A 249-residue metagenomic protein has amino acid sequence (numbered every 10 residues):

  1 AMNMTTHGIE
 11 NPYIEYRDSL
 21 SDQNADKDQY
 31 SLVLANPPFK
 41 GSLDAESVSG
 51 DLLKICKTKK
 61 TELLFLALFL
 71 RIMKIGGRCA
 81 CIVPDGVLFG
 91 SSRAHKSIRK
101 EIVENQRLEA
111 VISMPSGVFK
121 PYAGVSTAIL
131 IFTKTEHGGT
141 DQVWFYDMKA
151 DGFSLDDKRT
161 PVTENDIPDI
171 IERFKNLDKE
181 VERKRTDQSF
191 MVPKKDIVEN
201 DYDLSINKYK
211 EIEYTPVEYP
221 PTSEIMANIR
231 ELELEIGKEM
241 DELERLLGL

Functional and structural regions predicted by a protein language model:
A1-D28: S-adenosyl-L-methionine
S21-Q23, K27-L249: A conserved structural/catalytic subdomain of Rossmann-like adenosyl-cofactor enzymes
